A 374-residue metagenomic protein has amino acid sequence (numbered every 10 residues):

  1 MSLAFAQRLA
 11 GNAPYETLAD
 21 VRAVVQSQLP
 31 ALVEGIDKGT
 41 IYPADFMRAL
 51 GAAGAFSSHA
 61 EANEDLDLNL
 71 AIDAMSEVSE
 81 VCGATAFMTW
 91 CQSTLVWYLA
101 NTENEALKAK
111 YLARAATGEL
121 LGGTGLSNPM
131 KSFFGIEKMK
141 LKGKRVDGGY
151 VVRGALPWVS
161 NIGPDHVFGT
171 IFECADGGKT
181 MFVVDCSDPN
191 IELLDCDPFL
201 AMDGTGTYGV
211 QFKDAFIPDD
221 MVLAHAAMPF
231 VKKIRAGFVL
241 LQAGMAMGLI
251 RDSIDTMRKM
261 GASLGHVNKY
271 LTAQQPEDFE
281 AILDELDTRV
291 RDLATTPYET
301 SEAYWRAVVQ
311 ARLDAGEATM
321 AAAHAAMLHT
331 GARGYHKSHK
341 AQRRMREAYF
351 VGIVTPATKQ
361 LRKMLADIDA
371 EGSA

Functional and structural regions predicted by a protein language model:
M1-L70: A generic N-terminal leader/anchor concept
P14, V21, A243-A246, I250 (+3 more regions): Amphipathic alpha-helix face/heptad-repeat signature
P30-D37, L283-G316, H324-H336: C-terminal helix-coil-helix/basic helical segment that borders enzyme active sites and/or dimer interfaces and provides
Y42-A52, F56-R153: Glycine-rich flavin
D65-N69, R145, D220-M228, G331: Acidic-glycine-rich active-site phosphate/pyrophosphate-binding loop
A155-D188: DPxDG-like acidic metal-binding loop motif
P198-D284: Glycine-rich beta->alpha junctions and the first turn(s) of the following alpha-helix
A332-A374: Glycine-rich phosphate/cofactor-binding loops in nucleotide/flavin-utilizing enzymes
